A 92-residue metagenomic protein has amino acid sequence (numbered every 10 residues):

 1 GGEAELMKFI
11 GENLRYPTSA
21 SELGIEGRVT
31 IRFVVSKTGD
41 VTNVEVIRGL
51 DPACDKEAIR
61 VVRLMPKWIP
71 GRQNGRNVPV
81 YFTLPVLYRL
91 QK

Functional and structural regions predicted by a protein language model:
G1-K92: Charge-biased low-complexity segments
